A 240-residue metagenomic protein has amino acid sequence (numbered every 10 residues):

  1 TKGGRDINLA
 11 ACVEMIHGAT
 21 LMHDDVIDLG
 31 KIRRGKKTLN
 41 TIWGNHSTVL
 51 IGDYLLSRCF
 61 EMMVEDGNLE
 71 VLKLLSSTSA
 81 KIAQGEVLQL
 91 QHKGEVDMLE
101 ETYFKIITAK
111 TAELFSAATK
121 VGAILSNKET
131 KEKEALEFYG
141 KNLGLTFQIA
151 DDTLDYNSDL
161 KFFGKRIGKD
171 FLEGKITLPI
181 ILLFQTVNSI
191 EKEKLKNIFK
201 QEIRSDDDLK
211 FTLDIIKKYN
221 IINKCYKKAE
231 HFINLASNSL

Functional and structural regions predicted by a protein language model:
T1-L240: All-alpha prenyltransferase/terpene-synthase fold signal
